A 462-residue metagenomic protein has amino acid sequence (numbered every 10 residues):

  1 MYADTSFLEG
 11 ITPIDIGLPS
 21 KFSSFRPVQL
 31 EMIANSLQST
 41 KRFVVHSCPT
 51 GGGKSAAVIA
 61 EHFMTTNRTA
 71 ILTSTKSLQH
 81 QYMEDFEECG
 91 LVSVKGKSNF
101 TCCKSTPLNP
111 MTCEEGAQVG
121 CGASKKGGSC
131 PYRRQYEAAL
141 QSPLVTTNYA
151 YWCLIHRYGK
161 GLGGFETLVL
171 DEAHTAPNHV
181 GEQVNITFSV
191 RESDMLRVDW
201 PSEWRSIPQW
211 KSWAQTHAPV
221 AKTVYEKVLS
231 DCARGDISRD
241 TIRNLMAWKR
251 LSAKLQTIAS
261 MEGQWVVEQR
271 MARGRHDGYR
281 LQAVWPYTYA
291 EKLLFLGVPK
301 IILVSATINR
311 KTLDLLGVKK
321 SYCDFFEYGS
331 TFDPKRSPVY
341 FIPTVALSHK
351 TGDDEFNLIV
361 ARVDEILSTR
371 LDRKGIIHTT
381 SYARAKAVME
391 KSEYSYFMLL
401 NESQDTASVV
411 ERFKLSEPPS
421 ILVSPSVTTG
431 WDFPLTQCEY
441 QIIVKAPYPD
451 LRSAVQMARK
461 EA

Functional and structural regions predicted by a protein language model:
M1-A462: ASCE RecA-like P-loop NTPase motor cores that couple ATP hydrolysis to mechanical translocation on nucleic acids
